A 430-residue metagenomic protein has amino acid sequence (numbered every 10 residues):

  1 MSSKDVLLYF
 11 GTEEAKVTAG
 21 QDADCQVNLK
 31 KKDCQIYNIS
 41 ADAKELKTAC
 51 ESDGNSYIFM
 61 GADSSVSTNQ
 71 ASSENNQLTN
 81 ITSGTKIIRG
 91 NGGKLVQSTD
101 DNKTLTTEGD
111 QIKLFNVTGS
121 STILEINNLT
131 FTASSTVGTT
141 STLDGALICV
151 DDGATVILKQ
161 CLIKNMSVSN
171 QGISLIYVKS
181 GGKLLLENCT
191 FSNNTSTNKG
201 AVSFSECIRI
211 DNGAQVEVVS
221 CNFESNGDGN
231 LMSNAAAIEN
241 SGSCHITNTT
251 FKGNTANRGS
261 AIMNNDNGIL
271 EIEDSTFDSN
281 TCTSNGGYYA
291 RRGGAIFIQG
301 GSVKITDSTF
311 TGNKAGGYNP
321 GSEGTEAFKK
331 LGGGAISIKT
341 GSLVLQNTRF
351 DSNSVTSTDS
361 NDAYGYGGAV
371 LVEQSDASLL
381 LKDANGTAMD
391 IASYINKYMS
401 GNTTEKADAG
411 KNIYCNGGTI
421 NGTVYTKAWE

Functional and structural regions predicted by a protein language model:
S2-K30: Structured interaction patches on ligand/partner-binding surfaces of diverse proteins
G11-E13, A23, D144, K159 (+16 more regions): Cysteine-rich, disulfide-stabilized extracellular repeat modules
K32-F59, S65, A71-Q77: Acidic Gly/Asp/Thr-rich repetitive segments characteristic of extracellular carbohydrate-active and adhesion proteins
S67-I88, S98-N127, T132-T155, S169-G181 (+6 more regions): Extracellular beta-strand-rich solenoid/capping regions of secreted or surface-exposed proteins that bind or remodel
A71, Q97-D101, Q111-I112, S135-D144 (+11 more regions): Short glycine/acidic-rich loop motifs that flank beta-strands on beta-rich extracellular proteins
G90-K94, I123-S135, T155-S167, K183-T197 (+7 more regions): Right-handed parallel beta-helix
I148, C161, I176, C189 (+11 more regions): Hydrophobic strand positions within the blades of repeat-based beta-sheet folds
A154, G181-G182, G213-A214, G242 (+10 more regions): Periodic glycine anchor positions in long extracellular repeat architectures
